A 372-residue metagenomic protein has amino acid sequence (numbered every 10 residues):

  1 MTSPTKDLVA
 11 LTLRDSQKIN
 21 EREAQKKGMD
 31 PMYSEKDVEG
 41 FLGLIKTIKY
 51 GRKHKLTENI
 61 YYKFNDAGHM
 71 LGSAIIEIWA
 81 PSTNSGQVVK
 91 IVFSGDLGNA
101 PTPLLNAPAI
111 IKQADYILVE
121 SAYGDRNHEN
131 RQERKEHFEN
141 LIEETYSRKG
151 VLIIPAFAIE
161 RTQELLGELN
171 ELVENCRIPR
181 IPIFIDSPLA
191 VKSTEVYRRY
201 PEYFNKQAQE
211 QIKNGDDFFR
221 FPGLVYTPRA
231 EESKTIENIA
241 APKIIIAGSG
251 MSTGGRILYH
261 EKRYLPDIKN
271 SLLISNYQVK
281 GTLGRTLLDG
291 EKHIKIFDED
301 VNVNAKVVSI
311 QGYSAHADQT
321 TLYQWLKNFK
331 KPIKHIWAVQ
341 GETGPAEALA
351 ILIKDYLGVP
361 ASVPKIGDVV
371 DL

Functional and structural regions predicted by a protein language model:
M1-E164, N170-R177, P182: His/Asp/Glu-rich metal-coordinating catalytic cores of metallo-dependent phosphodiesterases/hydrolases acting on
I78-A80, P108-I111, E168-N175, Y200-E202 (+4 more regions): Short, solvent-exposed amphipathic alpha-helical segments in soluble enzyme and RNA/protein-processing domains
N130-K135, P222-E232, M251-T253, L288-H293 (+1 more regions): A general structural motif
L141-N276, K280: Hard-cation-handling environments
I257, I336, A361: Hydrophobic, well-ordered secondary-structure elements that form the walls of internal hydrophobic environments
K269-N302: Redox- and metal-dependent alpha/beta enzyme cores, enriched for Fe-S-associated oxidoreductases and cofactor-handling
I296-W325: Generic long, charged, amphipathic alpha-helical segments
W325-I353: C-terminal structured "cap/appendage" subdomains that terminate the fold
